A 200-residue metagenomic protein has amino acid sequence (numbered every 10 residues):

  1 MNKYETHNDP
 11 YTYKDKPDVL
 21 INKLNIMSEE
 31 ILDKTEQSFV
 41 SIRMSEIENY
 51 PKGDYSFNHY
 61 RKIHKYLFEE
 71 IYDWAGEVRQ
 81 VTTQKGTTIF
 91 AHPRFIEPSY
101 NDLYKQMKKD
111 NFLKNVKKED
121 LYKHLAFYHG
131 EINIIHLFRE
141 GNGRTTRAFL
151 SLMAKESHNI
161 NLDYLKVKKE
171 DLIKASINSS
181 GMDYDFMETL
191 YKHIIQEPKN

Functional and structural regions predicted by a protein language model:
M1-N200: FIC/Doc superfamily catalytic core
